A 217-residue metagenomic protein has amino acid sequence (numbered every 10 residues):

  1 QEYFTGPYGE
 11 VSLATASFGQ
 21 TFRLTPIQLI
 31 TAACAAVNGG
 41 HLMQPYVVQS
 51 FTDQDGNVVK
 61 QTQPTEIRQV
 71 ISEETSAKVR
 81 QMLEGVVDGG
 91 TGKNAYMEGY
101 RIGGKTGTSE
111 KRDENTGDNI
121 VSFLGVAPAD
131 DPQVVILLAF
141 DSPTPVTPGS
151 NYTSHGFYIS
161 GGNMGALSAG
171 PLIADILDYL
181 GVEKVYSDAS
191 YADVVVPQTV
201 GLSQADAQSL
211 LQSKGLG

Functional and structural regions predicted by a protein language model:
Q1-E2, G99-T108, S190-L202: Amphipathic alpha-helical surface "interface" segments used for docking/oligomerization or membrane association within
Y3-E66, L83-G181: Active-site beta-strand/loop architecture of penicillin-binding DD-peptidases
P64-R68, D193-V195: A short beta-alpha structural unit
S76: Extended, non-catalytic substrate-recognition/exosite surfaces adjacent to catalytic cores, especially in enzymes
E183-G217: Glycine-rich loop/hinge motif
